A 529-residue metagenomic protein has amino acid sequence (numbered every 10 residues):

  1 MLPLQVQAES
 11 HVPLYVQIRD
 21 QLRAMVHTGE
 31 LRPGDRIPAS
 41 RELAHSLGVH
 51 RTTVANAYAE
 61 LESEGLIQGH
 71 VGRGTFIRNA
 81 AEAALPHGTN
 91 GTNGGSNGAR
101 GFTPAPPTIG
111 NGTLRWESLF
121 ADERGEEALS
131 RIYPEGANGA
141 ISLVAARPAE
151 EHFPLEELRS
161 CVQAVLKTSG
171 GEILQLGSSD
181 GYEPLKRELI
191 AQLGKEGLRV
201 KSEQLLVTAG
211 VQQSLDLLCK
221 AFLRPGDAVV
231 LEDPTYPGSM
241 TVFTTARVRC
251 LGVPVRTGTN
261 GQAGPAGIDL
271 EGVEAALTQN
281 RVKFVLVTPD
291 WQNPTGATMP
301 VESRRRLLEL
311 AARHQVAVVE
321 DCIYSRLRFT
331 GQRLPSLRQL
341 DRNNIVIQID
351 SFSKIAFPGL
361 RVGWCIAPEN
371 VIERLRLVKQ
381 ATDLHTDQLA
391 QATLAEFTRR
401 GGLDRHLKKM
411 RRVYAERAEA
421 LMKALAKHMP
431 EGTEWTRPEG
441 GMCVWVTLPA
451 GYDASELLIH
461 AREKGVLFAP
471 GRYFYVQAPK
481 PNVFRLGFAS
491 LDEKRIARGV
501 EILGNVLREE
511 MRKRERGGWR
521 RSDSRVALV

Functional and structural regions predicted by a protein language model:
M1-Q163, R376, Q380-D387, A395-T398 (+10 more regions): N-terminal basic, amphipathic alpha-helical segments
Q68-G69, V200, F468: Short beta-strand "wing" residues that participate in macromolecule-binding interfaces
C161-H314, S325-N343, Y414, K494 (+1 more regions): Conserved core of the PLP fold type I
L231, G252, V318-E320, L394 (+1 more regions): Hydrophobic residues in well-ordered beta-strands that form the structural core
I345-K427, E434-P438: PLP-dependent aminotransferase class I/II
F474-P479: AMP-binding (ANL) adenylation modules
